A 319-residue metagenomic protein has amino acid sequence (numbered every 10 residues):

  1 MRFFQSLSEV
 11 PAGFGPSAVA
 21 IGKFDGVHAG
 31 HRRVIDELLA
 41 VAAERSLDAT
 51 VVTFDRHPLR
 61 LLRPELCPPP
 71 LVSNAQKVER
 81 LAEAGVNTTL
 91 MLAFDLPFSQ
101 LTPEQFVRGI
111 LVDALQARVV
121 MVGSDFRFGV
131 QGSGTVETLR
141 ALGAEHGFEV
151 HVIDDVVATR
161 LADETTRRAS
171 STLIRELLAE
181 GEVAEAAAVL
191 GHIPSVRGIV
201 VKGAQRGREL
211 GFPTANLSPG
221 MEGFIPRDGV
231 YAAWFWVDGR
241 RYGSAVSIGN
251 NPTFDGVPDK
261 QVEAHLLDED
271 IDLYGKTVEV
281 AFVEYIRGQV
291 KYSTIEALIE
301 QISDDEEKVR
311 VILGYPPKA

Functional and structural regions predicted by a protein language model:
R2-F4, T89-M91, E149-I153: General small-molecule cofactor/ligand-binding pocket signal
F4-V10: Short acidic low-complexity segments
P11-S73: N-terminal catalytic cores of NTP/NDP-binding nucleotidyl/phosphoryl-transfer enzymes
H28, L81, V120, A186 (+2 more regions): Residue-level signal for inorganic ion chemistry
F54, F94, D155: Cofactor-binding loop segments of dinucleotide-utilizing enzymes, especially the Rossmann-like FAD- and NAD(P)+-binding
R60-F148: N-terminal Rossmann-like or analogous alpha/beta NTP/dinucleotide-binding catalytic cores that position adenine
G143-N250: Glycine-rich, Lys/Arg-enriched anion-binding loops that position phosphate/diphosphate groups for phosphoryl
G203-A319: Phosphate/ribose-recognition catalytic cores of enzymes acting on nucleotide-derived substrates
